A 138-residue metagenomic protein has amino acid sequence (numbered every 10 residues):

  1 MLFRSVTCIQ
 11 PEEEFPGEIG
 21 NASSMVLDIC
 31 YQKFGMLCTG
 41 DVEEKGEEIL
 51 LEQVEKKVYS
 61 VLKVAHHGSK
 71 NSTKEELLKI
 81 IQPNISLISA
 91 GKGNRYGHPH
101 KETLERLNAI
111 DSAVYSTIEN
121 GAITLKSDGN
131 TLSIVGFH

Functional and structural regions predicted by a protein language model:
M1-V61, E119-H138: Core dinuclear metal-dependent hydrolase active-site scaffold
I49-G121: Cap/insert and terminal regions of metallo-dependent hydrolase folds
